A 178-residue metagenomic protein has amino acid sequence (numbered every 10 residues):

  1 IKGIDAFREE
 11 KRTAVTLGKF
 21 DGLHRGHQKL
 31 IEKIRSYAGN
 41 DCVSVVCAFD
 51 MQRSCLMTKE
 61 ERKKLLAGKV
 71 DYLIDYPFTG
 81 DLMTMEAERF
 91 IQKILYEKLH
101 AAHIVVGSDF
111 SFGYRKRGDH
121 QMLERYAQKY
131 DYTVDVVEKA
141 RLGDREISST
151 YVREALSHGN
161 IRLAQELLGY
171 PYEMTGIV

Functional and structural regions predicted by a protein language model:
I1-V178: Nucleotidyltransferase catalytic core that binds NTPs
